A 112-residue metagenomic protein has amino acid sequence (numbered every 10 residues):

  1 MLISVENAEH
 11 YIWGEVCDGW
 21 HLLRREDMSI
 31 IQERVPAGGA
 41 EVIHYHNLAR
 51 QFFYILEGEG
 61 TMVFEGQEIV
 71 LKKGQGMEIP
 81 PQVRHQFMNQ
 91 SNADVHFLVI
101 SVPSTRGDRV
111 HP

Functional and structural regions predicted by a protein language model:
M1-S29, V42, R109-P112: A short, N-terminal "cap"/entry segment at the start of jelly-roll beta-barrel domains of the cupin/DSBH fold
D27-M28, L48, N92-A93: Short strand-connecting beta-turns/loops that link adjacent beta-strands
I31-H46: Conserved short histidine dyad/triad with adjacent acidic residue
L48-R50, Y54-G60: Glycine- and acidic-residue-biased ligand/ion/polar-headgroup-sensing regions
E57, E65, I100-V102: Cofactor-binding loop segments of dinucleotide-utilizing enzymes, especially the Rossmann-like FAD- and NAD(P)+-binding
E59-T61, E68, R84, D94: Structural motif
Q67-P81: Short acidic-glycine-tyrosine-enriched beta hairpin
P81-G107: Ligand-binding loop in jelly-roll beta-barrel domains
